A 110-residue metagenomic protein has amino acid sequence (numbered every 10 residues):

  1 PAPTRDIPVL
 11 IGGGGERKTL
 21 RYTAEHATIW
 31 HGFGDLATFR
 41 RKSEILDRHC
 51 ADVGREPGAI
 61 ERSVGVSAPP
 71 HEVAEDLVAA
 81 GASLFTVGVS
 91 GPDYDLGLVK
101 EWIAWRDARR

Functional and structural regions predicted by a protein language model:
P1-R110: Active-site-adjacent structural elements that line small-molecule/cofactor binding pockets in enzymes
